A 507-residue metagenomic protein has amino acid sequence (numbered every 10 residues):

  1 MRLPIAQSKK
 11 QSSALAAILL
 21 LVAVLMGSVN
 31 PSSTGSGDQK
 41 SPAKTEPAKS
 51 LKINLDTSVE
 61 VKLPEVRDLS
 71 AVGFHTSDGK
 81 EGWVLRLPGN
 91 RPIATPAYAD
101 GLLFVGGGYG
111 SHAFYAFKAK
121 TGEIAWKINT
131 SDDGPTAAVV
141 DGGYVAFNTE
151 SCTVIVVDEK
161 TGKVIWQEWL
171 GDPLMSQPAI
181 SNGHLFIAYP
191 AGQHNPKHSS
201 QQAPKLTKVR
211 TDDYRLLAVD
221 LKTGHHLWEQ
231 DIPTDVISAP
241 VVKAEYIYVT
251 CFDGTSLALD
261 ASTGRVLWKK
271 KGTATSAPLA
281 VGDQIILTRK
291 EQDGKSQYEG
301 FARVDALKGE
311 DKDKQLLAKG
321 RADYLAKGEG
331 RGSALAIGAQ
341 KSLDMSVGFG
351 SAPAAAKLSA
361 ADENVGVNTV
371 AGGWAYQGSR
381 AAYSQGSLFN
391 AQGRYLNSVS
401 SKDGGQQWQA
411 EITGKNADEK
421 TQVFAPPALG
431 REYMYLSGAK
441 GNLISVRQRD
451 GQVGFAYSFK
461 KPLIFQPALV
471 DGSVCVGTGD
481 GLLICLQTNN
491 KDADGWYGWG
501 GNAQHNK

Functional and structural regions predicted by a protein language model:
P4-P31: Sec-dependent N-terminal signal peptides
G27-A43: Signal peptide processing junction and immediate N-terminal pro/mature segment of secreted/exported proteins
L51-V61, P88-Y115, I128-I155, E168-L217 (+8 more regions): Repeat-blade elements of multi-bladed beta-propeller folds
V66-G89, A356-G372: A short helix->beta-strand "capping" segment at the edge of beta-propeller domains
E81-R86, E123-I128, K163-E168, H225-Q230 (+5 more regions): A short beta-strand motif characteristic of beta-propeller blades
K118-T121, D158-T161, D220-T223, D260-T263 (+4 more regions): Short loop/turn segments that connect beta-strands within beta-propeller blades
V304-G309, L486-D494: Short loop/turn segments immediately following beta-strands, especially the blade-tip and inter-blade linker loops
D305-K312, P353-N364, V399-S401, G405-Q407 (+1 more regions): Surface-exposed loop/turn elements that mediate protein-protein interactions on large endomembrane-trafficking
